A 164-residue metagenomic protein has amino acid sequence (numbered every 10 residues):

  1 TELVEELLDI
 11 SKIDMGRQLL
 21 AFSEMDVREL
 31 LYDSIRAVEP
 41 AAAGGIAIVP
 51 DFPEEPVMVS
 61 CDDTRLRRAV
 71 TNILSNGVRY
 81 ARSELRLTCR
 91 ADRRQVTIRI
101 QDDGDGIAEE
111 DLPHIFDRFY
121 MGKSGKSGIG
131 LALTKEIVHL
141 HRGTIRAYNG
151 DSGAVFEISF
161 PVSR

Functional and structural regions predicted by a protein language model:
M15-L20, M58-C61: Conserved micro-motifs of the catalytic ATP-binding
A21-E24, A47-V57, R93: Conserved catalytic submotifs in the C-terminal HATPase_c
A21-R36: A conserved beta-strand-to-alpha-helix junction within the catalytic ATP-binding
E84-R94: Short beta-strand/loop element within the Bergerat-fold HATPase_c
I107-F119: Short conserved segment of the HATPase_c
G130, T134: Short alpha-helical Gxxx[C/S/T] motif in the catalytic ATP-binding
